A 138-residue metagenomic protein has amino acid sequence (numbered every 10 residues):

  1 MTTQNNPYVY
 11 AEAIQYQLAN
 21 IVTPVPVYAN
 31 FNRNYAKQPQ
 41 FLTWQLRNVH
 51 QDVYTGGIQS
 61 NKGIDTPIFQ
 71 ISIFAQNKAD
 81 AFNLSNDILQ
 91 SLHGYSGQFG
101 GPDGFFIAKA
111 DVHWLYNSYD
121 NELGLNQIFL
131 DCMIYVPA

Functional and structural regions predicted by a protein language model:
M1-N61, A79, N83, Y95 (+1 more regions): Small/polar-rich, solvent-exposed N-terminal microdomains that initiate assembly or binding
W44, S60-P67, I107-A108: A short glycine/small-residue-enriched secondary-structure motif
Q59-K62, N121-L123: Short, solvent-exposed beta-strand/turn "edge" segments of beta-rich domains on protein surfaces
G63-Q76, L125-V136: Oligomerization/assembly interface segments of phage tail-like spikes and tubes
F74-S91: Mid-chain, well-packed structural core segment of small domains
L92-A138: Acidic-leaning, charged glycine-interspersed low-complexity segments
